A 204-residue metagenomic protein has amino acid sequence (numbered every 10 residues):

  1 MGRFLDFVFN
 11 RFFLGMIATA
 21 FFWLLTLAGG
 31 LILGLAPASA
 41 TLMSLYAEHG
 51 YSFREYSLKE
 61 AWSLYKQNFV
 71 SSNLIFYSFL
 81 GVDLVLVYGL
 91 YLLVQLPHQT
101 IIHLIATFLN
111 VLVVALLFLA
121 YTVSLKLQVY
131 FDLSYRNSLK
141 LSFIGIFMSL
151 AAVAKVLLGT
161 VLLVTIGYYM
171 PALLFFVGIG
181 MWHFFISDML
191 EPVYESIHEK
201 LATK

Functional and structural regions predicted by a protein language model:
M1-N137, L141-K204: Hydrophobic alpha-helical membrane segments
